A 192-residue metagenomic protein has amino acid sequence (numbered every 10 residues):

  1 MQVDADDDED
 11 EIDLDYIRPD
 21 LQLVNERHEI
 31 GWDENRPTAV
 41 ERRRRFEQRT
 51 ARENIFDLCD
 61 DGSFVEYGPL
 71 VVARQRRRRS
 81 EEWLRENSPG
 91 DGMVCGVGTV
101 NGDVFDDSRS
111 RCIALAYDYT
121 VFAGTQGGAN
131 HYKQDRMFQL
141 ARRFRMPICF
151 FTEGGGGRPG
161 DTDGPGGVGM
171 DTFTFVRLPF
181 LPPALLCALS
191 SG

Functional and structural regions predicted by a protein language model:
M1-C187: Terminal-region recognition feature
L189-G192: Glycine-rich beta-to-alpha transition loops that act as phosphate-gripper elements at the mouths of alpha/beta enzyme
